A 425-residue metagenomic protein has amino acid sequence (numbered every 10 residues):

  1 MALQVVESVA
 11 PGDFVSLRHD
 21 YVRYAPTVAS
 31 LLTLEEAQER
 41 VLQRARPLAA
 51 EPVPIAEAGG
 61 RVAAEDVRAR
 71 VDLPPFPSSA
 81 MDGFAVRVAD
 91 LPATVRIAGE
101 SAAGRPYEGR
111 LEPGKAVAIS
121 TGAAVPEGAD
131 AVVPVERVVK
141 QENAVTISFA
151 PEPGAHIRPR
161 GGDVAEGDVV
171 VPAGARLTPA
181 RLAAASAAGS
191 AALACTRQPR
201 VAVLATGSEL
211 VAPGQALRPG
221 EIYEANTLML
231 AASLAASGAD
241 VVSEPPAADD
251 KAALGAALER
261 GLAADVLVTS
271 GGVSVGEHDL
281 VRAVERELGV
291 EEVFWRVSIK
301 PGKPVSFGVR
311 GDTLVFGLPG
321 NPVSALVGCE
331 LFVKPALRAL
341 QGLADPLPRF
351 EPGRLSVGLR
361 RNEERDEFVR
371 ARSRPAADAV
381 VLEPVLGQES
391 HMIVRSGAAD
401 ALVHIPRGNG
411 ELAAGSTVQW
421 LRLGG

Functional and structural regions predicted by a protein language model:
L3-V6, D13-L91, V95, N143 (+1 more regions): Short, low-complexity N-terminal leaders and the immediately following helix N-cap/first helix
R18-A29, L34-E35, R40, F84-P246 (+6 more regions): Short, glycine/charged-enriched hinge/interface segments at domain edges or termini
L42-A49, D66, V125, D168 (+9 more regions): Structural signal for hydrophobic packing residues in well-ordered secondary-structure cores of soluble enzyme domains
L48-P54, V62, F76, G122 (+7 more regions): Hydrophobic/basic alpha-helical segments enriched in Actinobacteria
E51-A56, G60, A64-E65, S78 (+3 more regions): Flexible glycine/proline-rich
G122-A124, S208-E209, G272-H278, G320: Short glycine-rich anion-binding loops that position phosphate/pyrophosphate groups of nucleotides and phosphorylated
D130-A131, Q215-L217, D279-A283, C329-L331 (+1 more regions): Short amphipathic alpha-helical segments
L228-F307: Acidic, glycine-rich loop-and-beta core segments that form the ion-binding/anion-interacting portion of active sites
